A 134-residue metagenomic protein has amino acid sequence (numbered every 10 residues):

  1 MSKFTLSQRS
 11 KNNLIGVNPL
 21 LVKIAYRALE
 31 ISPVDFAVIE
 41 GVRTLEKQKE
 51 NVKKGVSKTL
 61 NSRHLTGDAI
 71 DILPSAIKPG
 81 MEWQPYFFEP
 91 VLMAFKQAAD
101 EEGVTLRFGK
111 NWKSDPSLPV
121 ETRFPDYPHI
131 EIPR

Functional and structural regions predicted by a protein language model:
M1-F36: Active-site acidic/histidine clusters and adjacent loop/turn architecture that either coordinate catalytic ions
F4-S7, A37-T44, A99: A generic short-segment signal for beta-strand/edge and adjacent turn/coil regions
K11-L14, E50-L60: Phosphate-binding glycine-rich loops and adjacent basic patches that engage nucleotide phosphates, nucleic-acid
I15, K58-R134: Catalytic cores and adjacent binding grooves of peptidoglycan-active enzymes
Y26-G55, N111-K113: Extended, low-complexity, intrinsically disordered C-terminal regulatory tails of eukaryotic serine/threonine kinases
